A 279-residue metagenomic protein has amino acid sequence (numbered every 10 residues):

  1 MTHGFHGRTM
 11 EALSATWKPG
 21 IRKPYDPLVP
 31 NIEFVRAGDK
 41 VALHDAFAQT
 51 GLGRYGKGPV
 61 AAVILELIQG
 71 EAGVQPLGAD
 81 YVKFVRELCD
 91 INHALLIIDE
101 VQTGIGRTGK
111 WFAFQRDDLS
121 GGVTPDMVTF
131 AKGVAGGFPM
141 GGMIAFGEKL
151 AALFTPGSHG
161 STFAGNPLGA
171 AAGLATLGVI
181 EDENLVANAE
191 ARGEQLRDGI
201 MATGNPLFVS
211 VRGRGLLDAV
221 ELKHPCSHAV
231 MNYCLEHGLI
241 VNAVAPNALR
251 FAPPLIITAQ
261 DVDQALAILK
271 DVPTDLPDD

Functional and structural regions predicted by a protein language model:
M1-D279: Conserved N-terminal phosphate-binding loop of PLP-dependent enzymes in the Aspartate aminotransferase
